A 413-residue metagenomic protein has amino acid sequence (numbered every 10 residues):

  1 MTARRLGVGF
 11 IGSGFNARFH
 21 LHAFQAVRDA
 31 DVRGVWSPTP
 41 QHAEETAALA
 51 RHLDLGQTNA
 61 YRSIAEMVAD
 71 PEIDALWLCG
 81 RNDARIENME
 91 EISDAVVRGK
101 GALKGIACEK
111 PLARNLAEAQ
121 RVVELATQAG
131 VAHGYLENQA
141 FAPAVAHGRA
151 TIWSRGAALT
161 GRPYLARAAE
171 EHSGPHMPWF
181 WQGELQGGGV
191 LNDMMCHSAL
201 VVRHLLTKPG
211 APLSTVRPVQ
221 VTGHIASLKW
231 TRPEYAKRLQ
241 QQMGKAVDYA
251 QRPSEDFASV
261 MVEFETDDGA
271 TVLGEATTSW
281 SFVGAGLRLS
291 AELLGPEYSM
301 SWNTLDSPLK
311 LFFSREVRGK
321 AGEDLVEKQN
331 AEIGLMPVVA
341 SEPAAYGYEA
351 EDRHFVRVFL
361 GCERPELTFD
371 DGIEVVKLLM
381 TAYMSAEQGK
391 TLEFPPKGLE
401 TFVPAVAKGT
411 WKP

Functional and structural regions predicted by a protein language model:
M1-L53, D83: N-terminal Rossmann-like dinucleotide-binding module
R5-G7, L165, S299: Residues that mark the start of a beta-strand
V27, L228-W230, E234-Q251, S259 (+5 more regions): C-terminal glycine/acidic-rich active-site capping loop/insertion
A50-L55, S93-G105, S154-L159, L206-T215 (+1 more regions): Alpha-helix termini
G56-A126, A144: Beta-loop-alpha module in the N-terminal Rossmann-like domain of NAD(P)-dependent dehydrogenases, especially those
C79, T277-T278, E292-G295: Short, well-ordered coil/turn residues at beta-beta hairpins and beta-strand->alpha-helix junctions within
A107-P178, C196-A199: A contiguous active-site-proximal alpha/beta segment in oxidoreductase catalytic domains
P178-G286, D370, E374: Rossmann-like dinucleotide-binding domain that binds NAD(P)(H)
